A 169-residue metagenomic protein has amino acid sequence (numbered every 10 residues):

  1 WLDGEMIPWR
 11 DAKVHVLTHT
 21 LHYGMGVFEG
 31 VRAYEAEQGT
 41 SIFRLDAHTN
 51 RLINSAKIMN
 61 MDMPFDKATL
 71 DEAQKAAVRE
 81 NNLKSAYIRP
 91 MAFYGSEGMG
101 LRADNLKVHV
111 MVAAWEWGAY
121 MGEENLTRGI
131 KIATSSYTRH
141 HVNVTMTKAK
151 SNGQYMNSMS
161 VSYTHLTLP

Functional and structural regions predicted by a protein language model:
W1-F65, L70-A76, M99-L166: Helix-start/capping segments and mature chain N-termini
R79-A86: Short secondary-structure junctions
F93-G98: Short, internal active-site loops enriched in acidic
